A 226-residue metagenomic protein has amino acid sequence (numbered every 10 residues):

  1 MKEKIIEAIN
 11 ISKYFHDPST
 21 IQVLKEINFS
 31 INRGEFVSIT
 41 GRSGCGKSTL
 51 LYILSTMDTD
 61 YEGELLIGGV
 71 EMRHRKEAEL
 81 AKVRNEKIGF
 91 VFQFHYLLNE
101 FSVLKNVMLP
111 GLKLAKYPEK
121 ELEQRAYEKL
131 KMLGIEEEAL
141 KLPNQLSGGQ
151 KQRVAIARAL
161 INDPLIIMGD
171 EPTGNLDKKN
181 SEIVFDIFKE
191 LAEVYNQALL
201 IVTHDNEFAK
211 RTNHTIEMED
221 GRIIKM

Functional and structural regions predicted by a protein language model:
M1-K4, I224-M226: Short, Lys/Arg-enriched, disordered terminal segments
K4-I27, I31-R211, T215: ABC family nucleotide-binding domain
T215-M226: H-loop (His-switch) and adjacent beta-strand-loop-beta switch element of ABC-type ATPase nucleotide-binding domains
